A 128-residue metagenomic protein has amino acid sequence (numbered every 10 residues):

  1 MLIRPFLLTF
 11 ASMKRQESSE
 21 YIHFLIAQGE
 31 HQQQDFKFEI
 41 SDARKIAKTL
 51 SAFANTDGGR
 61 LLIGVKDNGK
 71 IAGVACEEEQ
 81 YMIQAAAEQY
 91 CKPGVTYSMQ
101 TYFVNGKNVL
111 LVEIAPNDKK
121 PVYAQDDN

Functional and structural regions predicted by a protein language model:
L2-N128: Conserved N-terminal catalytic/coupling substructures associated with nucleotide/phosphate chemistry
